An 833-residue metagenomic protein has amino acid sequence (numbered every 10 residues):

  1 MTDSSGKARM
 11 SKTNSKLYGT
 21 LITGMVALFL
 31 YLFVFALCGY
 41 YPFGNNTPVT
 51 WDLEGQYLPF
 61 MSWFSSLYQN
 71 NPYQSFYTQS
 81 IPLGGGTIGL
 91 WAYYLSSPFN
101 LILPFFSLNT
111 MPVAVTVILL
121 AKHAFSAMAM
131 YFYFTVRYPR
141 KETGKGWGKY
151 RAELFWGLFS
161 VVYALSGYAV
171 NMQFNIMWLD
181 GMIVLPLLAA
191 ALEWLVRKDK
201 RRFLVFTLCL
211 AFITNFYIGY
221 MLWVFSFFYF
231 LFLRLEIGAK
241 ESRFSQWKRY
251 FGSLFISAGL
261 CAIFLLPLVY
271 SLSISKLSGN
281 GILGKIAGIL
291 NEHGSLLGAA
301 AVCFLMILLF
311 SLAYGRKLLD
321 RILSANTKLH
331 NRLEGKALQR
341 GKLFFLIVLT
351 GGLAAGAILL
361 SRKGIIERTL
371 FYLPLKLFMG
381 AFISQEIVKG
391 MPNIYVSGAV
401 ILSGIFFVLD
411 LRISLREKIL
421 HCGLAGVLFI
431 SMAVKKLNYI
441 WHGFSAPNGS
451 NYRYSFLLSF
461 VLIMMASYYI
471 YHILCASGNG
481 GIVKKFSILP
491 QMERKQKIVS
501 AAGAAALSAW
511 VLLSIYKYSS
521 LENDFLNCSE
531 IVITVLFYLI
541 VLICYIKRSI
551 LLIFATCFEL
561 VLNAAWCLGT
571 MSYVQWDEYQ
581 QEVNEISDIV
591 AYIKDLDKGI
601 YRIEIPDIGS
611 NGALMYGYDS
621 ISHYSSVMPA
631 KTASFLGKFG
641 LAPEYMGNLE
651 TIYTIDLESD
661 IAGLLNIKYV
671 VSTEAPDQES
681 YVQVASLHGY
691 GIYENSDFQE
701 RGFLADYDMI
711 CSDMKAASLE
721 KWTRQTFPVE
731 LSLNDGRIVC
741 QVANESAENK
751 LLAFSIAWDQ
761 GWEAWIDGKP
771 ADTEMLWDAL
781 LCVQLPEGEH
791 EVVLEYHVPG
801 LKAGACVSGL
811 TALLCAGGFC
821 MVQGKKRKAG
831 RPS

Functional and structural regions predicted by a protein language model:
D3-G6, S11-K16, C711, K715-S833: Active-site-proximal, structured, solvent-exposed surfaces of multi-pass membrane proteins that position macromolecular
K16-L53, I256-P267, G351-L360, F429 (+1 more regions): Transmembrane signal-anchor helices characteristic of membrane glycosylation enzymes that use polyprenol
Y31, A124-V136, G148-E236, R249-S275 (+1 more regions): Membrane-embedded helix bundles of polyisoprenyl
Y31-A127, V161-M182, M221, S361-K389 (+4 more regions): Membrane-interface coil-to-helix junctions
G55-F64, Y68, P98, Q246-S324 (+9 more regions): Periplasmic/ER-lumenal interhelical loops and adjacent helix-loop junctions in multi-pass membrane proteins
F105, L521-L526, S549-K750, F754-W762 (+1 more regions): Soluble catalytic regions of membrane-associated enzymes that act on cell-envelope and secretory-pathway components
V117-F125, L179-L187, W223, Y395-V400 (+2 more regions): Membrane-embedded alpha-helical segments of multi-pass membrane proteins, especially the transmembrane helices
L195-D199, I218, N291-R316, N326 (+5 more regions): Contiguous transmembrane helix-bundle modules in multi-pass membrane proteins
